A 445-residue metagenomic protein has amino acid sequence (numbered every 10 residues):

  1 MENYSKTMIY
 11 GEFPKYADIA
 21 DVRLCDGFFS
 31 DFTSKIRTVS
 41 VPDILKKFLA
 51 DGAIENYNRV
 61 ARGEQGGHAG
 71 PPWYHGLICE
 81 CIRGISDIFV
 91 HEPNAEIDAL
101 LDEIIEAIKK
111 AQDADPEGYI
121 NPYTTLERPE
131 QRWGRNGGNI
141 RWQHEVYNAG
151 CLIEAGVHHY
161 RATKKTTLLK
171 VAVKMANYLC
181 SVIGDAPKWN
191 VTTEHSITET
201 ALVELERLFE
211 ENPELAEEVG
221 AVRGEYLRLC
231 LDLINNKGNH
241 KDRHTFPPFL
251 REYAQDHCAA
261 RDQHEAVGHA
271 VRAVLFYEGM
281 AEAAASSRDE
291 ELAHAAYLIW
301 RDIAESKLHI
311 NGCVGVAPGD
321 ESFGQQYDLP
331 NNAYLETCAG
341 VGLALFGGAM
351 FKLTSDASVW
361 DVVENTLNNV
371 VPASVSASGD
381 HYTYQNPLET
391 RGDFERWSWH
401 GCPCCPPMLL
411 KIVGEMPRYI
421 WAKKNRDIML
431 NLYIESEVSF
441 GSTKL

Functional and structural regions predicted by a protein language model:
M1-L445: Glycan-recognition and catalytic cores of secretory/periplasmic carbohydrate-active enzymes
